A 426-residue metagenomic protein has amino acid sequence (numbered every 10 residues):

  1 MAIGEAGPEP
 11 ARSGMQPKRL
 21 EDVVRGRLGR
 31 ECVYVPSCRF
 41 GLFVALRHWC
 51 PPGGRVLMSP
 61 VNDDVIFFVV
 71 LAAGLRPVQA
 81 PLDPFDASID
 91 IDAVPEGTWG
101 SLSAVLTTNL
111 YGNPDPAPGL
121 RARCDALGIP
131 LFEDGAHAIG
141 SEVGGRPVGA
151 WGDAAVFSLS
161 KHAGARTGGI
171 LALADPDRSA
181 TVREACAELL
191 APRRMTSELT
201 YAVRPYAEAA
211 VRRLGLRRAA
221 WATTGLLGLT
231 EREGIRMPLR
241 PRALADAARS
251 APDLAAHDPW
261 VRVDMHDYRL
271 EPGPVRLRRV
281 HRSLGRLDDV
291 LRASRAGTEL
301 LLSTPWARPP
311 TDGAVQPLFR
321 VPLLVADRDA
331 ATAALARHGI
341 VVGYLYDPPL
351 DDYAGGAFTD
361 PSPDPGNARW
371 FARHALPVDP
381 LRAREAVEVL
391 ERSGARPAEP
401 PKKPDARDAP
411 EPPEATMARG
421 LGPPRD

Functional and structural regions predicted by a protein language model:
M1-P52, A256-W260, R286-D289, A395-P401: Conserved PLP-binding active-site segment in aminotransferase class I/II-type PLP enzymes
R19-V23, R47-A126, P130-G135, I139-E142: PLP-dependent aminotransferase-like
R39, L244-L287, L291, R295-E299 (+1 more regions): Conserved glycine-rich beta-strand-loop-beta hairpin in the small C-terminal domain of fold type I
A150-E188, T224-G225, L229-I235: Active-site PLP attachment segment
S179-A180, D327-A334, A383-V389: Short, conserved charged micro-motifs
E184-S250: Non-catalytic, alpha-helical, charged scaffold/linker segments that couple or flank catalytic or architectural cores
R194, L199, D312, Q316 (+2 more regions): Conserved PLP cofactor-binding pocket of PLP-dependent enzymes
